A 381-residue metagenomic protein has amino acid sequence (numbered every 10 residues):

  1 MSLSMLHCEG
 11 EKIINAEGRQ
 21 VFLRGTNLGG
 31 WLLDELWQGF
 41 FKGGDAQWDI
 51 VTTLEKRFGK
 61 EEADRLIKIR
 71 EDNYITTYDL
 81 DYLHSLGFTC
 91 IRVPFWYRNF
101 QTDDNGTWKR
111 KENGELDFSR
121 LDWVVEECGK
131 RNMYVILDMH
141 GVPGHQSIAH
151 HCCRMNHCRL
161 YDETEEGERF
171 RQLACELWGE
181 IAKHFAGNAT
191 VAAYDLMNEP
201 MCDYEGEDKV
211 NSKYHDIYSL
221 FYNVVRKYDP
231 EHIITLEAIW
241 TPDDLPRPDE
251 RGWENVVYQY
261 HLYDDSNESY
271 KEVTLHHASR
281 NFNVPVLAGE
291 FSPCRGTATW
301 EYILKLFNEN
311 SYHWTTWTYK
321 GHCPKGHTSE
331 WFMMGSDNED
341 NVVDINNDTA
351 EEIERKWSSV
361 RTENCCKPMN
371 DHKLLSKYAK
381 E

Functional and structural regions predicted by a protein language model:
M1-C8: Short linear motifs in intrinsically disordered
M5, Q172-G321, G326-N347: Extracellular glycoside hydrolase catalytic/binding regions
C8-L23, L28-I233, A238-L245: Active-site mouth of glycoside hydrolases
G30, L36, Q47, F95 (+6 more regions): Residues in intrinsically disordered, low-complexity segments of regulatory proteins
G39, D103-D104, H322-K325, E339-D340 (+1 more regions): Amphipathic alpha-helical interaction segments
S336-E381: C-terminal functional modules
